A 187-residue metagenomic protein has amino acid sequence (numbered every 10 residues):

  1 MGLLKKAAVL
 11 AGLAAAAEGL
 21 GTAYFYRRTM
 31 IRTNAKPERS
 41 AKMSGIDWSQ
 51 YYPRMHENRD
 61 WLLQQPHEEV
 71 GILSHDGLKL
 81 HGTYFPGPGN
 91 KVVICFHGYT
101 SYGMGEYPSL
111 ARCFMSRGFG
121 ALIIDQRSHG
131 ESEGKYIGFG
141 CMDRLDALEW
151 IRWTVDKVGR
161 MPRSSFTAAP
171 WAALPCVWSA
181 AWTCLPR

Functional and structural regions predicted by a protein language model:
V9-I72: An N-terminal hydrophobic leader/cap segment in hydrolases
H75-F85: A short loop-to-beta-strand scaffold at the N-terminal edge of the catalytic core in hydrolase folds
N90-G98: Short beta-strand element of the alpha/beta-hydrolase
Y99-C113, Q126: The serine-hydrolase catalytic nucleophile loop
P108, L148, V177-A181: Short, hydrophobic alpha-helix immediately C-terminal to the catalytic nucleophile
C113-E133: Conserved alpha/beta-hydrolase
I137-V158: Alpha/beta-hydrolase active-site loop
W153-K157, P162-R187: Primarily recognizes the serine-hydrolase "nucleophile elbow" in alpha/beta-hydrolase and SGNH/GDSL folds
